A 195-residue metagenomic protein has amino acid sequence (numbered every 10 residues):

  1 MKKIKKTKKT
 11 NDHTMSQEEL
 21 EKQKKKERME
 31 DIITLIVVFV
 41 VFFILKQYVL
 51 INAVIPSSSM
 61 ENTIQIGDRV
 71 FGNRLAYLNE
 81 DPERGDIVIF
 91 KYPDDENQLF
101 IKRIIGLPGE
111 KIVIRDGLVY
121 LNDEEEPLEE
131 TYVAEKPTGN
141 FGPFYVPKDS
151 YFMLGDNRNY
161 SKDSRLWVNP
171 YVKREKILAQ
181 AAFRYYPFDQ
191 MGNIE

Functional and structural regions predicted by a protein language model:
K2-R28, V54, N62, I66-E195: Soluble "head" domains of membrane/secretory-pathway proteins
I32-Y48: Hydrophobic membrane-insertion alpha-helices, especially the h-region of bacterial N-terminal signal peptides
I44-M60: Aromatic-capped interface at the extracytoplasmic side of an N-terminal signal-anchor transmembrane helix
